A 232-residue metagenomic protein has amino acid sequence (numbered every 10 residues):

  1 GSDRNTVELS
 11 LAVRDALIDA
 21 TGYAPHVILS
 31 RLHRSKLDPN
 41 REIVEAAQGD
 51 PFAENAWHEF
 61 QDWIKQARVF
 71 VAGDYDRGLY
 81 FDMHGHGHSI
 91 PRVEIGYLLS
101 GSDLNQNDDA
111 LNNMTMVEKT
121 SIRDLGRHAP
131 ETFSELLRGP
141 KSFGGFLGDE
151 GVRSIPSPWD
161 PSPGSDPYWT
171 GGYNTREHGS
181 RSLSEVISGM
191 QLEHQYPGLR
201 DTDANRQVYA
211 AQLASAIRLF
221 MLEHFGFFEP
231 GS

Functional and structural regions predicted by a protein language model:
G1-G231: N-terminal catalytic or cofactor-binding beta/alpha core of small enzyme domains
